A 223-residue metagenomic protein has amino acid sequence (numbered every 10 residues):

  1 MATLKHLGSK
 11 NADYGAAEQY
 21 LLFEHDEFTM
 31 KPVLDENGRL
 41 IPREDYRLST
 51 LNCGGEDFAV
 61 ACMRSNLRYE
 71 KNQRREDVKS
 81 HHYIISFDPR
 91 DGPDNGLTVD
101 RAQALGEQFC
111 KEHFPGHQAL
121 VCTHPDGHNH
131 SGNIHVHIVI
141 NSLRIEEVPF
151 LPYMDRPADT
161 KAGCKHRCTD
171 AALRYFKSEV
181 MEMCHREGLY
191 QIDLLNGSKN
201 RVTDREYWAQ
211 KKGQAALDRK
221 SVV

Functional and structural regions predicted by a protein language model:
M1-V223: N-terminal nicking endonuclease/strand-transfer module with a His-rich metal-binding environment and a catalytic Tyr
